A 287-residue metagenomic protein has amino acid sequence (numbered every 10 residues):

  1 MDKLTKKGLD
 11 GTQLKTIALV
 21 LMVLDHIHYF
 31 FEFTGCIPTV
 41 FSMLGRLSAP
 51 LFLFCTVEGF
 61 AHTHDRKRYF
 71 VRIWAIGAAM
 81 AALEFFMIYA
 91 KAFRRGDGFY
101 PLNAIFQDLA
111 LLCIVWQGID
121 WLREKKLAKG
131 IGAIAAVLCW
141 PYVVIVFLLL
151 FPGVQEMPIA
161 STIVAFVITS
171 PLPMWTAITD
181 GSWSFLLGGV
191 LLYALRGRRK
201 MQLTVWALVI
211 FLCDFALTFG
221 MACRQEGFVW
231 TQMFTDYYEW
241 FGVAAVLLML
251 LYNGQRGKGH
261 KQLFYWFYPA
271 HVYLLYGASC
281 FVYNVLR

Functional and structural regions predicted by a protein language model:
M1-R287: Alpha-helical transmembrane segments and their immediate juxtamembrane cytosolic regions
